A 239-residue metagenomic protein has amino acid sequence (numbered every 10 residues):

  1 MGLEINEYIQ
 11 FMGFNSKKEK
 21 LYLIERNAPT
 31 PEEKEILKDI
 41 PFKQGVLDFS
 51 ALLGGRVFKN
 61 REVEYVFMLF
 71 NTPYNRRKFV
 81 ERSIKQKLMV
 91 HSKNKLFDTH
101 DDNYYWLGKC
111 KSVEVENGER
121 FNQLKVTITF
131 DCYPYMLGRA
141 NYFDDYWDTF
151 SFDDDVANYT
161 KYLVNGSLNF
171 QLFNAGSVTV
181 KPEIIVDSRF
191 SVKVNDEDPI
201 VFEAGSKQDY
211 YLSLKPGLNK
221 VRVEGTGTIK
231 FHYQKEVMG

Functional and structural regions predicted by a protein language model:
M1-P41: Polar/acidic, low-complexity leader/linker segments enriched in S/T/G and N/D
E4-G13, D131-M136, D144-Y146, S213: Mixed-charge, glycine-accented linear interaction segment located at domain edges/termini
N27-E64: Short, solvent-exposed beta-alpha or beta-beta edge segments that form flexible loop/patches at the rim of ligand
T30, K93-M136: Short beta-strand and beta-hairpin "edge-sheet" elements
S50-N75, N122-M136, N219: Oligomerization/assembly interface segments of phage tail-like spikes and tubes
V57-K95, Y104: Compositionally biased, low-complexity regions
V57-R61, V90, R120-L124, G176-V178 (+1 more regions): Solvent-exposed loop and beta-edge segments used for protein-protein assembly and interaction
G138-G239: Intrinsically disordered, low-complexity segments enriched in serine, threonine, and glycine
